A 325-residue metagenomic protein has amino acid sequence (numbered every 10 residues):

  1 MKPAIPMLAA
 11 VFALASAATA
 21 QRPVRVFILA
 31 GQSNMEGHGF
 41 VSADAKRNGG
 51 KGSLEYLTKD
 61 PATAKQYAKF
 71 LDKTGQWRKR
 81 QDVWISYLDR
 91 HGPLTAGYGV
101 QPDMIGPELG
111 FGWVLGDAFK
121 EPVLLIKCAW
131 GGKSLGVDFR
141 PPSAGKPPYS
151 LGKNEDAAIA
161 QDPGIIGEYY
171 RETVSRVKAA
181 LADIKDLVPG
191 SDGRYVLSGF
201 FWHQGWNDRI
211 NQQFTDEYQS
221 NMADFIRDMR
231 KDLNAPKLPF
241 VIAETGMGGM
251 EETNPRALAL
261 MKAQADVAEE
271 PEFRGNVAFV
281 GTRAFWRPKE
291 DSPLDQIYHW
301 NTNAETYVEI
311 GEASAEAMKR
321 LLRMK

Functional and structural regions predicted by a protein language model:
M1-A4, L115: Positively charged n-region of N-terminal signal peptides that target proteins for export
A4-M7, G31: Hydrophobic residues in alpha-helical membrane-spanning segments
P6-A15: Bacterial N-terminal signal peptides
S16-A20: Sec/Tat signal peptide C-region and signal peptidase I cleavage site
Q21-K325: Cell-envelope and extracellular/periplasmic
